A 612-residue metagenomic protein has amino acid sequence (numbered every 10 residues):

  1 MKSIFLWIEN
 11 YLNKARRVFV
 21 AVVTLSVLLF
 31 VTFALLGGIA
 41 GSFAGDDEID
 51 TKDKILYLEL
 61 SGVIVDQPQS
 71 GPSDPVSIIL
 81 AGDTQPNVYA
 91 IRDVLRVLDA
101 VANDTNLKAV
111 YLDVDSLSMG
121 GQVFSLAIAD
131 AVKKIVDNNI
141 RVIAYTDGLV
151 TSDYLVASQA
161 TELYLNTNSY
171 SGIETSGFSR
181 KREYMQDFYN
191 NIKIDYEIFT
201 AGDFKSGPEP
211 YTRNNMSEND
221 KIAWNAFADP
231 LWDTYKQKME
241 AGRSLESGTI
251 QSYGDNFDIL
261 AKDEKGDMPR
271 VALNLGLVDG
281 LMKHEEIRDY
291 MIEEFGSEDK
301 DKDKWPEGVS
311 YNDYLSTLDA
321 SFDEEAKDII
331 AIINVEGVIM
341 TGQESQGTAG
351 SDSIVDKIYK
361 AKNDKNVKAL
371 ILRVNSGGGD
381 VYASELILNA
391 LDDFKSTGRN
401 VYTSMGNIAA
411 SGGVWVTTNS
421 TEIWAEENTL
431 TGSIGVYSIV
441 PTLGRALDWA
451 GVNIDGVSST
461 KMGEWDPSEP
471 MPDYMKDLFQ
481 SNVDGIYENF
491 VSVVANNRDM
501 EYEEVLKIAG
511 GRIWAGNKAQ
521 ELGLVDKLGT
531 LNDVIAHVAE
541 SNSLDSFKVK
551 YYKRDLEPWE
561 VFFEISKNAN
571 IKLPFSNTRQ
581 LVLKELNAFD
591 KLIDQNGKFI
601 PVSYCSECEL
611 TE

Functional and structural regions predicted by a protein language model:
M1-V18: N-terminal Lys/Arg-rich, disordered targeting/topogenic segments
K2, D319-N366, K553-E612: Intrinsic disorder and flexible/low-complexity segments
E9, W415, W514-A515: Tryptophan-centric aromatic hotspots in well-structured domains and transmembrane helices
F19-G37: Hydrophobic membrane-insertion alpha-helices, especially the h-region of bacterial N-terminal signal peptides
L36-K52: Aromatic-capped interface at the extracytoplasmic side of an N-terminal signal-anchor transmembrane helix
I49, K54-Q186, S321-A446: Cleft-lining beta-strand/loop regions that shape enzyme active-site pockets
R182, Q186-I292, G444, D448-L522 (+2 more regions): Charged, glycine-interspersed solvent-exposed loop segments at helix/strand-loop junctions that cap or gate access
G242, L260, D279-A326, Y437 (+2 more regions): C-terminal long alpha-helix characteristic of the crotonase
